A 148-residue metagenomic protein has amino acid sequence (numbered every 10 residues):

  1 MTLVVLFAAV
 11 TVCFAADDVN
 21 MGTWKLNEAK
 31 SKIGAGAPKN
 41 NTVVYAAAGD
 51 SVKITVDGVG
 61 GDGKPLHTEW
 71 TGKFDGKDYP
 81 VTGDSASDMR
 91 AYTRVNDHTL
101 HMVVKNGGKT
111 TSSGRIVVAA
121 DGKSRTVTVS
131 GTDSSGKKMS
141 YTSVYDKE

Functional and structural regions predicted by a protein language model:
M1-L3, D17-D18: Short, basic/polar N-terminal leader/transit segment immediately after the initiator methionine
T2-T11: Bacterial N-terminal signal peptides
F14-E148: Hydrophobic small-molecule pocket/channel-lining residues, especially in calycin-type beta-barrels
